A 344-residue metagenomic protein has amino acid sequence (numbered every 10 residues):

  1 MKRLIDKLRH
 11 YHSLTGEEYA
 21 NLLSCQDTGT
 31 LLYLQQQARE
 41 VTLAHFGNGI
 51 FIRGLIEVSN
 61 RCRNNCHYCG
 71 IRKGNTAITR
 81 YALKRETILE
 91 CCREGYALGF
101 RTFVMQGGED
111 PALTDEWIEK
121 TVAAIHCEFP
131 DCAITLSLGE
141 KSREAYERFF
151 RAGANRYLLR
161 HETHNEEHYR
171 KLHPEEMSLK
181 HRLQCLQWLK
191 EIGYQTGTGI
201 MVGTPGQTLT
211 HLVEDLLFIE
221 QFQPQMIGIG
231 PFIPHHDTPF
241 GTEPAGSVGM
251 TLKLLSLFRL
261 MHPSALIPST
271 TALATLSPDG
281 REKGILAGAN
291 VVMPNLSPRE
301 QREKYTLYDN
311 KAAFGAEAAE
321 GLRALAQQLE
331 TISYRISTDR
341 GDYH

Functional and structural regions predicted by a protein language model:
M1-G29, Y96, E220-H344: Auxiliary Fe-S-binding modules of radical SAM enzymes
Y11, A38, C66, M105 (+5 more regions): Conserved, mostly hydrophobic/aromatic
Y33-N75, R80-V104, N155: N-terminal pre-triad scaffold of radical SAM enzymes
R53-I56, T76, V104-D115, E167 (+2 more regions): Glycine-rich, proline-tolerant flexible connector loops at the mouths of alpha/beta enzymes
G54, C92, E119-A123, Y146 (+6 more regions): Generic structural signal for well-ordered alpha-helices, preferentially at hydrophobic/aromatic core positions
I56-V58, E109-P111, L138-S142, T163-N165 (+5 more regions): Active-site-proximal loop/turn and secondary-structure-junction residues that shape catalytic pockets, frequently
K73-L89, G95-E116, T121-L186, Q195-V202 (+1 more regions): Core AdoMet radical
S142-F149, P205-F218, T275-L286: Catalytic cores of alpha/beta
